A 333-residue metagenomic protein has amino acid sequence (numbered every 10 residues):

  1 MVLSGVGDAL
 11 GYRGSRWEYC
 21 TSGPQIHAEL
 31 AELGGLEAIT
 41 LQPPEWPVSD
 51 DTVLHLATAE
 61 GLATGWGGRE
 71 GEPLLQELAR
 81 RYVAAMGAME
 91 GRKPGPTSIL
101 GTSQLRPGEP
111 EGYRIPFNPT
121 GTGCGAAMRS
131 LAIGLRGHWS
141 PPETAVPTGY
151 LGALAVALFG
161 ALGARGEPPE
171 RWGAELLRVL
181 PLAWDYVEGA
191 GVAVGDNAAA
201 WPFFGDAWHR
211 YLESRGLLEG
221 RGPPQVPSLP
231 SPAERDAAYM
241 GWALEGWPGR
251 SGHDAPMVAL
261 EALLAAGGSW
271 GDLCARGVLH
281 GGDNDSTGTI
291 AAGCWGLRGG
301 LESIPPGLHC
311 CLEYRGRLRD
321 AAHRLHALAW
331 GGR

Functional and structural regions predicted by a protein language model:
M1-R333: Structured, active/binding-site neighborhoods that engage oxygen-rich ligands
